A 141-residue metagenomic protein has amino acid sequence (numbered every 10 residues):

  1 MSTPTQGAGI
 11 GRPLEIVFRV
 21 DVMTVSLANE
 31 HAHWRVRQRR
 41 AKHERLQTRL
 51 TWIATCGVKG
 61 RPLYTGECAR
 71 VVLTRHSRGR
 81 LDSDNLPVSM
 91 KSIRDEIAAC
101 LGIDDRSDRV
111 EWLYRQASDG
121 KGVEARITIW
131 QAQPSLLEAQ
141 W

Functional and structural regions predicted by a protein language model:
M1-W141: Catalytic phosphate/metal-binding cores of nucleic-acid and nucleotide-processing enzymes, i.e., regions that mediate
